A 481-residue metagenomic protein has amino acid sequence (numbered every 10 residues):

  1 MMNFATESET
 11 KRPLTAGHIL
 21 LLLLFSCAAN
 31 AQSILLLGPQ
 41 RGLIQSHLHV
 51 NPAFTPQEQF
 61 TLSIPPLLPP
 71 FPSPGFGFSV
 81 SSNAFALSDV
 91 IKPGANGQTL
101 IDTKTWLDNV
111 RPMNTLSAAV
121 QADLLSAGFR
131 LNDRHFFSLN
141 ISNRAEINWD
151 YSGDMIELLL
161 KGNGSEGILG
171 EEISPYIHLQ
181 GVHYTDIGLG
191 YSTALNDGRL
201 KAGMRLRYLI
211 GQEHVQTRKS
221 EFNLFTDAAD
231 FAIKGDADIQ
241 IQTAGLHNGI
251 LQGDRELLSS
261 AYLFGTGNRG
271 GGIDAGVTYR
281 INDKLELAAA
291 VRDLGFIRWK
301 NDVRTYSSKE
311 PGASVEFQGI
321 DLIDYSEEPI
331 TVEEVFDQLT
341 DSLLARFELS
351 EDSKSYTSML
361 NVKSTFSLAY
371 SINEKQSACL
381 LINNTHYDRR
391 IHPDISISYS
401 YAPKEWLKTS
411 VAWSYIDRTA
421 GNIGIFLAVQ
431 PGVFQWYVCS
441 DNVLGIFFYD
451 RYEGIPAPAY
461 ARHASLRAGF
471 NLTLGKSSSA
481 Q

Functional and structural regions predicted by a protein language model:
M1-L35, A480-Q481: Bacterial Sec-dependent N-terminal signal peptides
Q32-Q481: Subset of outer-membrane beta-barrel
